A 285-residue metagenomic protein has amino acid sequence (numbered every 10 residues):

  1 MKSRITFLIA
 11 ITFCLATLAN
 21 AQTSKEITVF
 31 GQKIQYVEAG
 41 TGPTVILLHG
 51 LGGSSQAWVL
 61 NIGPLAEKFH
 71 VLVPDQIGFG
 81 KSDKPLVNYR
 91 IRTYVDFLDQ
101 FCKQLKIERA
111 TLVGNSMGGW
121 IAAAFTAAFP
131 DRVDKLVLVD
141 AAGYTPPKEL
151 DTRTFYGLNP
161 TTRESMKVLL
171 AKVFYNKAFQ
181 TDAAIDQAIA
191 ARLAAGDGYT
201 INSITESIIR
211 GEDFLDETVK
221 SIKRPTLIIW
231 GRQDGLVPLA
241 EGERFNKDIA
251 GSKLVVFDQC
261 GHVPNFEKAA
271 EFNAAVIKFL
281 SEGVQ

Functional and structural regions predicted by a protein language model:
M1-V45, K68-F69, I107-E108, I277-Q285: Alpha/beta-hydrolase fold catalytic core
F30-G31, V37-A39, V73-M117, A274: Active-site loop/oxyanion-hole signature of alpha/beta-hydrolase fold enzymes
Q32, E38-K81: Conserved HGGG/HGGXW glycine-rich cap/lid loop of the alpha/beta-hydrolase fold
A123-A127, D134-E164: Flexible "cap/lid" loop of the alpha/beta hydrolase fold
P146-E149, N159-S221: Conserved alpha/beta-hydrolase catalytic His-Asp/Glu region
I222, I228-W230: Short beta-strand/loop motif that positions the catalytic acidic residue of the alpha/beta-hydrolase fold
Q233-V237: Acidic catalytic loop of the alpha/beta-hydrolase fold
S252-Q285: Catalytic active-site module of serine/aspartate enzymes centered on a nucleophile-bearing elbow/loop
